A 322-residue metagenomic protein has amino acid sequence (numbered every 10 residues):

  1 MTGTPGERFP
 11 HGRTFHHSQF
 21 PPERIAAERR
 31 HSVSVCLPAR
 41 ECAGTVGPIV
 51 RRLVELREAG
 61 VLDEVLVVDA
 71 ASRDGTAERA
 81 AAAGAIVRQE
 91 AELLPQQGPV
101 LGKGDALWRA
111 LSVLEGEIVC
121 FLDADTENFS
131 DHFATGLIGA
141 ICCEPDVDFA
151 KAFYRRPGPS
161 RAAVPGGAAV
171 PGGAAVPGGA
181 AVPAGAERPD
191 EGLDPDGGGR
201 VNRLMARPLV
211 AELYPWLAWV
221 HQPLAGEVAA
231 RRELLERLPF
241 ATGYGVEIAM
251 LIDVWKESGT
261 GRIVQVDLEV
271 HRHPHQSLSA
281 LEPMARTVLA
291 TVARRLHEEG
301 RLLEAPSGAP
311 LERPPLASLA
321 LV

Functional and structural regions predicted by a protein language model:
M1-G12, G173, G179, A186-E187 (+1 more regions): Terminal low-complexity segments of carbohydrate-biosynthetic enzymes
M1-R51: N-proximal low-complexity "stem/linker" segments adjacent to membrane-targeting elements
S32-S34, E64, A249, V254: Cell-envelope/extracellular polymer assembly enzymes that use nucleotide-activated donors
R51-L62: Short, acidic, metal-binding catalytic loop of nucleotide-sugar glycosyltransferases
D69-E78: A conserved acidic beta->alpha catalytic loop
P95-K103, F129-G167, V182-L234: Acceptor/aglycone-binding surface of glycosyltransferases and processive sugar-polymer synthases
V119: Short aromatic/hydrophobic "clamp" motif used to bind/position activated sugar donors
V164-P165, R188, P195-T291: Conserved catalytic loops of nucleotide-sugar-dependent glycosyltransferases that act on lipid-linked
